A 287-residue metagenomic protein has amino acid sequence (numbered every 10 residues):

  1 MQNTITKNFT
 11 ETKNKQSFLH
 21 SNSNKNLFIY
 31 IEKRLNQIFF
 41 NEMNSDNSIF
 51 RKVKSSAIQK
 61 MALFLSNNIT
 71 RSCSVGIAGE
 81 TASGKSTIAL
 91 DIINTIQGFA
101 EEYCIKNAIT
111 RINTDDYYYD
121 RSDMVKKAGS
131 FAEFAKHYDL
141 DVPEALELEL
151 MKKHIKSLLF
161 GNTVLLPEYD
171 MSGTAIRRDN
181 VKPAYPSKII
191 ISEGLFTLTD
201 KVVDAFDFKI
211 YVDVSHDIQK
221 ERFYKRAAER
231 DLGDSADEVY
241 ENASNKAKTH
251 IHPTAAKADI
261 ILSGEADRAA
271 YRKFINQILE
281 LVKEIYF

Functional and structural regions predicted by a protein language model:
Q2-R71, D204, E221-A228, K248-F287: NTP-dependent small-molecule kinase module
G76-A78: Short hydrophobic/aromatic beta-strand immediately N-terminal to the Walker A/P-loop
T81: The conserved Walker
K85: Conserved lysine of the Walker
I88: Hydrophobic positions on the alpha1 helix immediately C-terminal to the Walker A/P-loop
N94-I109: Post-Walker A helix-loop "phosphate-sensing" segment adjacent to the P-loop in P-loop NTPases
T110-N113, Y117-M171: Conserved nucleotide-sensing/catalytic segment adjacent to the nucleotide-binding pocket in NTP-handling enzymes
I176-E229, I285: ATP-dependent NMP and nucleoside kinases share a basic, alpha-helical "lid"
